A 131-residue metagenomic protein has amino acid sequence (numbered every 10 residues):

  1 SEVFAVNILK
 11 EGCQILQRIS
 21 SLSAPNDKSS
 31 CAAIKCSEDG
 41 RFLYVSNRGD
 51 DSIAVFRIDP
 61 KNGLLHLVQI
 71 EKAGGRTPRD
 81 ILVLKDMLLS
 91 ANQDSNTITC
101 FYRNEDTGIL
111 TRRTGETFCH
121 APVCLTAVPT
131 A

Functional and structural regions predicted by a protein language model:
S1-A131: Feature marking well-ordered beta-strand scaffolds used for ligand recognition
